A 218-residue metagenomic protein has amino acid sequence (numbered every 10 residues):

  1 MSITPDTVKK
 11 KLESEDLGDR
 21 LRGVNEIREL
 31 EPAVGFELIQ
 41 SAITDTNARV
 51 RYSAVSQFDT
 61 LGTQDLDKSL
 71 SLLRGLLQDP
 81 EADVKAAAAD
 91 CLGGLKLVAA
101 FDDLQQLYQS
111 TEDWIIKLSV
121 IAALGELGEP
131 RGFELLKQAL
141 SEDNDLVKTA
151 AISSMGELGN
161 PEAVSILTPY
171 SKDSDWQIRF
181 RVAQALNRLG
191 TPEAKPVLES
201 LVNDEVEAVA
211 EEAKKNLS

Functional and structural regions predicted by a protein language model:
M1-K11, E31-T44, T63-Q78, L97-S110 (+3 more regions): Amphipathic alpha-helical scaffolding segments comprising HEAT/armadillo-like alpha-solenoid repeats
T7-L30: Alpha-helical segment of the N-proximal tetratricopeptide repeat
E15-D16, T46-N47, P80-E81, E112-D113 (+3 more regions): Short inter-helical turns and helix N-cap capping residues of alpha-solenoid HEAT/ARM repeat scaffolds
L21-E26, Q40-S41, A48-T60, A87-D90: Non-membrane alpha-helical segments in proteins
D173-S218: Long, ordered, amphipathic alpha-helical scaffolds
